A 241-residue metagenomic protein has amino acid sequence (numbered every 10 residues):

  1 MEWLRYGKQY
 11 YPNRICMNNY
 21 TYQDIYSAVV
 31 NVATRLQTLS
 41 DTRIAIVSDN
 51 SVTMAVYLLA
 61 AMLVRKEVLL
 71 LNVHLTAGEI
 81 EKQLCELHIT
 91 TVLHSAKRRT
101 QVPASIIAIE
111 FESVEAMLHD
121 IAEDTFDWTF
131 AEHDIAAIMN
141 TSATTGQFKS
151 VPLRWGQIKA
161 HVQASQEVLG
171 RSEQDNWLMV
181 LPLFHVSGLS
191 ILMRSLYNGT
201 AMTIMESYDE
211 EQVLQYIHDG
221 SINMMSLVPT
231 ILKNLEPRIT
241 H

Functional and structural regions predicted by a protein language model:
M1-I15, A136: A short N-terminal helical cap/helix-turn-helix that marks the beginning of AMP-binding/adenylate-forming
Q9-L39, A45, S51, L59 (+3 more regions): Conserved AMP-binding/adenylate-forming core of the ANL superfamily
I15-M17, A45-D49, M54, L58 (+4 more regions): Short beta-strand->loop structural element characteristic of the AMP-binding/adenylate-forming
T21-Y22, W128, D134-Q163: Conserved AMP-binding A3 loop
I44, A61, V92, I135 (+5 more regions): Conserved S/T- and glycine-rich ATP-binding loop of Class I adenylate-forming
A96-H133: ANL superfamily adenylate-forming
K97-R99, I222-H241: Adenylate-forming
K159-N176, F184-M224, R238: Conserved AMP-binding/adenylation subdomain of ANL enzymes
